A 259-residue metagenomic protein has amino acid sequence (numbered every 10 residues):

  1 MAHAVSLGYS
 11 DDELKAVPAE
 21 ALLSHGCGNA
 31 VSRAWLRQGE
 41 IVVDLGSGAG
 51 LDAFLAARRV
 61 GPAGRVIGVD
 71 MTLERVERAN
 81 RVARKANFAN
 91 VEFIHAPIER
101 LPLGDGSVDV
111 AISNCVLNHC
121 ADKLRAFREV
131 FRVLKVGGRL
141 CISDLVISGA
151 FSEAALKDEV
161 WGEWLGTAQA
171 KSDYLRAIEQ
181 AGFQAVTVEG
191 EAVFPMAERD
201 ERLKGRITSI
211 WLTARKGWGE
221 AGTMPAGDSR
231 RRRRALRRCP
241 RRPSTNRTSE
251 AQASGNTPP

Functional and structural regions predicted by a protein language model:
A2-I41, L55, R59: Conserved alpha-helix/loop element of class I SAM-dependent methyltransferases that forms part of the SAM/SAH-binding
Q38, E99-V110: A short acidic, Gly/Pro-enriched loop at the edge of an enzyme's catalytic core that lines a small-molecule cofactor
V42, A111-I112: Hydrophobic beta-strand segment of the Class I
T72-E74: Conserved SAM/SAH-binding beta-strand->alpha-helix loop
A86-R100: Conserved SAM-binding strand-loop segment of SAM-dependent methyltransferases
L124-R139: A short glycine-rich, Lys/Arg-flanked "PGG" loop and its adjoining helix->strand segment in the class I
V146-L165: Short, glycine-/aromatic-enriched active-site segment of Class I SAM-dependent methyltransferases
T167-G182: Short alpha-helix
